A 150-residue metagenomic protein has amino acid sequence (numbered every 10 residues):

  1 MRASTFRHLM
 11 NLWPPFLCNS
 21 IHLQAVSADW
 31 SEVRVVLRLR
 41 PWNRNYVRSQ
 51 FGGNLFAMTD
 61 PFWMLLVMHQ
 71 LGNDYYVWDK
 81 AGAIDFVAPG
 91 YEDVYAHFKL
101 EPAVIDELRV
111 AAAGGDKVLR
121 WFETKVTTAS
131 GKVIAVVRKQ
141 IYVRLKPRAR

Functional and structural regions predicted by a protein language model:
M1-C18, W42: Alpha-helical membrane-targeting segments
C18-L23, K80-F86, E107-R109: Short structured motifs
C18-S49: Catalytic strand-loop segment that frames the active site of acyl-thioester-processing enzymes
N19, S31-V33, W78-G82, E92-A96 (+1 more regions): A generic structural signal for short beta-strands and their flanking turns/coil linkers
V26-S31, V87-D93, T127-K132: A short, structured loop/turn motif at beta-sheet edges
W42-F62, Y76: Hot-dog-fold acyl-thioester-processing enzymes
L66-A103: Hydrophobic beta-strand-centered segment that forms part of the acyl-chain substrate-binding groove
G90, E101-R150: HotDog/MaoC-like acyl-thioester-processing domains
